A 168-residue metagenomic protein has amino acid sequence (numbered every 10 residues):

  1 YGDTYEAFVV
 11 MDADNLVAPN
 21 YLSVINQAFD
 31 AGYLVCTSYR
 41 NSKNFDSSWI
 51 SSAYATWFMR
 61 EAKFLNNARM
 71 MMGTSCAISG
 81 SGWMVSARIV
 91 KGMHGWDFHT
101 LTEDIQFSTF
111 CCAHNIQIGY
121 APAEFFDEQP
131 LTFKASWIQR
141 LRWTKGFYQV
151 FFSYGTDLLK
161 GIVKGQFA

Functional and structural regions predicted by a protein language model:
Y1-Y5, P19, S23-L101, L141-F152: Long helical/loop segments within the catalytic core of UDP-sugar-dependent glycosyltransferases, especially the large
T4-L16: Short beta-strand-to-loop acidic/aromatic patch adjacent to the donor-nucleotide binding site
V10-M11, S38-Y39, A121: Generic beta-strand/beta-sheet core signal
N15-V17, N41-N44, Q106, F126-D127: A short, conserved beta-strand element in the Rossmann-like catalytic core that flanks the donor/metal-binding loop
M72-G73, L131-A168: Basic/Trp-rich segment in TM-proximal cytosolic loops or flexible interdomain/linker regions
G73, S108-F126: Catalytic donor-sugar/metal-binding loop of nucleotide-sugar-dependent glycosyltransferases
L101-F107: Acidic donor-binding loop at a coil-to-helix junction in glycosyltransferase catalytic cores that engages
F107-S108, S136: Short, hydrophobic alpha-helical packing/hinge segments within bilobed ligand-binding/sensory domains
